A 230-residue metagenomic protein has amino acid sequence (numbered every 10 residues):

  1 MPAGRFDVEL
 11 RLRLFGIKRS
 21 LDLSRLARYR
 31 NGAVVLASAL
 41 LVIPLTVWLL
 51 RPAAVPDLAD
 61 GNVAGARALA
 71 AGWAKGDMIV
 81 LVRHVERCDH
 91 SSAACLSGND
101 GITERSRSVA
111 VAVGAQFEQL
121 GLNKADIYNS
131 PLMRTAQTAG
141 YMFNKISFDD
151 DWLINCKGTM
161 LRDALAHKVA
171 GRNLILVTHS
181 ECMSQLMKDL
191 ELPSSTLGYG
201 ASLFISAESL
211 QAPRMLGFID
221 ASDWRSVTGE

Functional and structural regions predicted by a protein language model:
P2-D149, C156-T159, M183-Q185, L190-A212 (+1 more regions): Active-site-proximal alpha-helix that buttresses catalytic centers in soluble enzyme cores
M78-I79, A170-T178: Generic beta-sheet signal
L120-L122, K168-R172: Glycine-rich phosphate-binding loop signature in dinucleotide/nucleotide-binding domains
S147-D150, H167-A170: Short, structured secondary-structure boundary patches
M160-H167: A short, acidic, amphipathic alpha-helical segment used as a generic capping/interface helix at domain edges
